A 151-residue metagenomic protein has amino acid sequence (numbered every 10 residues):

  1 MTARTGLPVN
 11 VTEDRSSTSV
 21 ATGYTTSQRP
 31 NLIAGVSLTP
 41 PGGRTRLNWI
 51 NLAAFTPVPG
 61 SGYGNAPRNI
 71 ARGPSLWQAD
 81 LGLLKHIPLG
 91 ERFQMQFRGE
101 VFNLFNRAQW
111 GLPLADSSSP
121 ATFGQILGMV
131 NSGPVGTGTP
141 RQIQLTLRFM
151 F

Functional and structural regions predicted by a protein language model:
M1-F151: Short, solvent-exposed micro-motifs at the edges of structured domains
